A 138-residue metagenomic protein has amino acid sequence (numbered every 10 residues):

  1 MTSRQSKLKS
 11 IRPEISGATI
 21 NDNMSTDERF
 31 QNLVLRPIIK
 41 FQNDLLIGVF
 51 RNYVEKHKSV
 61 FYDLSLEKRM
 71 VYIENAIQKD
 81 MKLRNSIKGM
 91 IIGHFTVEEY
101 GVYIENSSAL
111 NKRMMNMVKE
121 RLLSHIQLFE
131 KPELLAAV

Functional and structural regions predicted by a protein language model:
M1-P37: N-terminal leader/targeting peptides and immediately adjacent processing regions
R12-P13, V49-E55, D63-E67, V138: Short acidic/polar alpha-helix capping motifs at helix-coil junctions
Q31-Y62: Short, well-structured hydrophobic secondary-structure segments
K58-I73, H125, F129-P132: Membrane-interacting alpha-helical segments
S65-M117: Amphipathic protein-protein interaction modules
N106-V138: Long, highly charged low-complexity segments enriched in Glu/Asp and Lys/Arg with interspersed Ser/Thr
